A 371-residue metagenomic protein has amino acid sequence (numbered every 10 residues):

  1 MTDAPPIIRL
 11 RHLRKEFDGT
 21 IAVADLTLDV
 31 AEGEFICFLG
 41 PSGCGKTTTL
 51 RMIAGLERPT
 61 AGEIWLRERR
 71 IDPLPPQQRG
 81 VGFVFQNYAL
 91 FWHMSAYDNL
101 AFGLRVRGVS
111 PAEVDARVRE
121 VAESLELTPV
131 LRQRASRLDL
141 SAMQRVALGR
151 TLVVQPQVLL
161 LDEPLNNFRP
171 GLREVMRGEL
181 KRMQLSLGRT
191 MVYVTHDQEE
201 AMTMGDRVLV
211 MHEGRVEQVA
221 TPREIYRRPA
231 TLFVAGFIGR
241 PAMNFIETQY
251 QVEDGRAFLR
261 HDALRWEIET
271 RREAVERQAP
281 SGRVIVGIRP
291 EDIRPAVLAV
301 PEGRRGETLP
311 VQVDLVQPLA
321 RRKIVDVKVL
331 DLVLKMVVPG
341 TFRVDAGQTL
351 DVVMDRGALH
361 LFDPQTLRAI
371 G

Functional and structural regions predicted by a protein language model:
R9, D29, W65, D351-V353: ABC ATPase nucleotide-binding domain
L39-P41: The feature captures the beta-strand-to-loop junction immediately N-terminal to the Walker
T47-L50, V146: ABC ATPase nucleotide-binding domain helices that frame the ATP-binding cleft
A54: Helix-to-loop junction immediately C-terminal to a conserved catalytic motif
G62-R70: Conserved ABC transporter NBD signature motif
P76-G82, Q86, L90-F233: ABC ATPase nucleotide-binding domains
R227, R256-F258, D262-D314, F342-G371: Glycine/charge-rich catalytic "coupling/switch" loops of P-loop NTPases
